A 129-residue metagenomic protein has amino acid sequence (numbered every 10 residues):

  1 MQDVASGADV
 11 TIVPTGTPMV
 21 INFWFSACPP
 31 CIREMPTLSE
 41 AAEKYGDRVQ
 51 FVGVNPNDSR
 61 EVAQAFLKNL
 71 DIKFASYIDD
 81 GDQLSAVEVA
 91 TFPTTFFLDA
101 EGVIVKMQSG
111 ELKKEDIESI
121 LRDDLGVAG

Functional and structural regions predicted by a protein language model:
M1-M19: A short beta-strand-turn-helix
T17, A65-I72, I78-G129: Thiol/disulfide oxidoreductase modules built on the thioredoxin-like
V20-I21, F51, T95: Hydrophobic beta-strand anchors of alpha/beta hydrolase catalytic cores
F23-E40: Conserved redox-active cysteine motifs that mediate thiol-disulfide chemistry, especially di-cysteine Cys-X(1-2)-Cys
F25-P30, P56-E61, D82-Q83, E111-L112: Solvent-exposed loop/turn segments at secondary-structure junctions within structured extracellular/periplasmic domains
G46: Short conserved AdoMet
V49-V62, I72-G81: Thiol-based oxidoreductase modules, predominantly thioredoxin-like and allied folds used for disulfide exchange
